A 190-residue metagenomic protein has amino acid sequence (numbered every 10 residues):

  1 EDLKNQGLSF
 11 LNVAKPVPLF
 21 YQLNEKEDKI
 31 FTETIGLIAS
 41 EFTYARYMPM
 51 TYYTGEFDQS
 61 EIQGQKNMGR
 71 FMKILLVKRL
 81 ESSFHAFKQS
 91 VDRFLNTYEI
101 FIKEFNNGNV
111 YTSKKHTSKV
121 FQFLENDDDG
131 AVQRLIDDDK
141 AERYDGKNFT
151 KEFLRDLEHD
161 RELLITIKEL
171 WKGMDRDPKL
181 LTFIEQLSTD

Functional and structural regions predicted by a protein language model:
E1-D190: Helicase motor interdomain insertion/brace
